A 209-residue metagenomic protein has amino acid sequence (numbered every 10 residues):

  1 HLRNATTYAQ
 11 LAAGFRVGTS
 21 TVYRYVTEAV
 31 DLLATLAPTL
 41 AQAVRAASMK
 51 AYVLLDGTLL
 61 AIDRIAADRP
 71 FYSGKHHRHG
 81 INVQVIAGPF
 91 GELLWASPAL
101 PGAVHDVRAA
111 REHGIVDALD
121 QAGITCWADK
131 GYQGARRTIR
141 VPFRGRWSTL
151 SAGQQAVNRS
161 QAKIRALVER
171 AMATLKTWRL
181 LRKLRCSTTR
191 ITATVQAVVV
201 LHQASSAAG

Functional and structural regions predicted by a protein language model:
R3, Q10-T27, D31-G209: Short, well-ordered secondary-structure "scaffold" segments embedded in the functional core of diverse domains
